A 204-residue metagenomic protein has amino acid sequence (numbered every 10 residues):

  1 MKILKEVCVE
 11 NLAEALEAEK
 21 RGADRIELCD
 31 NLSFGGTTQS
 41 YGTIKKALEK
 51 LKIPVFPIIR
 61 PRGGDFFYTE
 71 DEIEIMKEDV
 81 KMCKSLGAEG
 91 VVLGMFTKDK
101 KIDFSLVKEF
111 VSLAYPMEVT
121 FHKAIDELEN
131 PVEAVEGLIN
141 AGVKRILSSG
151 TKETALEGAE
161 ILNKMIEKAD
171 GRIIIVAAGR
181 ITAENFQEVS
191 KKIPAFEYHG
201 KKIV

Functional and structural regions predicted by a protein language model:
M1-L4, K191, V204: Short, Lys/Arg-enriched, disordered terminal segments
I3-V9, I26-L28, V55-I59, V91-L93 (+4 more regions): Hydrophobic faces of well-ordered beta-strands that scaffold small-molecule active sites in alpha/beta enzyme cores
L4-E17, R21-N31, G35-G36: N-terminal beta1-alpha1 ligand-phosphate binding loop
E10-R21, F67-M82, V119, K123-A141 (+2 more regions): Catalytic cores of alpha/beta
L12-L16, L32-F56, D71-I73, M95-Y115 (+3 more regions): Active-site-adjacent beta->alpha loops and helix N-cap segments on the catalytic face of soluble alpha/beta enzymes
D24-T37, M82, L86-K98, A141-L156 (+2 more regions): Glycine-rich phosphate-binding active-site loops on the catalytic face of alpha/beta enzymes
C29-N31, R62-F66: Glycine-/proline-rich flexible loop or hinge segments
R62-G63, T97, A124: Short, glycine/serine-rich, charged loops/turns that create anion-binding and catalytic segments at active sites
